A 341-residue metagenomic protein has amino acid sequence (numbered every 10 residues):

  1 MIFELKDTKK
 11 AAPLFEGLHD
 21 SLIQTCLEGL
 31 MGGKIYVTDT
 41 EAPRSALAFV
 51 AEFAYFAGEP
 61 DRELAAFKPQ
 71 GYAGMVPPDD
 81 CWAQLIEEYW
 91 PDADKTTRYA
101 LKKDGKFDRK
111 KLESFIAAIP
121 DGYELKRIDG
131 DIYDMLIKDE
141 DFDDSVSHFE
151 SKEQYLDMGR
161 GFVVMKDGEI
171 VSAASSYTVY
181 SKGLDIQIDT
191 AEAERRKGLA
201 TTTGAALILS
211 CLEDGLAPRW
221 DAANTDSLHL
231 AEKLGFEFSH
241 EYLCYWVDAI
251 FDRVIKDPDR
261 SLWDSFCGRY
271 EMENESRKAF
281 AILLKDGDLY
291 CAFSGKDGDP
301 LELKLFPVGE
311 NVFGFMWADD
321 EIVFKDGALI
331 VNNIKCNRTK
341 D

Functional and structural regions predicted by a protein language model:
M1-S21, R109-K152: Short amphipathic alpha-helix that is part of the acyltransferase structural core
L30-M135, Y245-W246: Acyl-donor-binding surface of acyltransferase catalytic domains
R62-F67, I186, R196-S210, H229 (+1 more regions): Conserved acetyl-CoA-binding loop-helix of GNAT-fold acetyltransferases
G71-D80, C211-A223: Conserved GNAT acetyl-CoA-binding A-motif
A83-D92, T201, A223-E241: Conserved active-site alpha-helix within GNAT-family acetyltransferase domains
E150-A191: A conserved beta-strand-loop-helix scaffold within acyl/acetyltransferase catalytic domains
F251-D341: Peripheral terminal and inter-domain segments
